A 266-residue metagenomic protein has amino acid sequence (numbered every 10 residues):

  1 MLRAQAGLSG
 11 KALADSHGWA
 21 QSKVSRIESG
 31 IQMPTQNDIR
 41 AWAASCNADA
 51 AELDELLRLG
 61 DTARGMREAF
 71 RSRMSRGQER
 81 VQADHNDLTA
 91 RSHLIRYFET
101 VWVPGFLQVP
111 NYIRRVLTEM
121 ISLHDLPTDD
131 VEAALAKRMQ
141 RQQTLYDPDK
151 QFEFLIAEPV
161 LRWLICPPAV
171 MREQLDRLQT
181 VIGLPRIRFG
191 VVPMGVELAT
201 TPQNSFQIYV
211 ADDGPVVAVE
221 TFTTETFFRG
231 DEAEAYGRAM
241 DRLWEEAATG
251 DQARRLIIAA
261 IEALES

Functional and structural regions predicted by a protein language model:
R3-Q5, M33: Short amphipathic helical patch at the helix-1/turn junction of helix-turn-helix
A6-S25: Short alpha-helical DNA-recognition segment
G10-D15, S29, M33-R162, F228-A233 (+2 more regions): Interdomain hinge/linker segments and adjacent boundary elements that couple functional modules
K23-E28, T224: A ubiquitous short alpha-helical element
P148, L155, I165-S266: C-terminal regulatory/effector modules of DNA-binding transcriptional regulators
